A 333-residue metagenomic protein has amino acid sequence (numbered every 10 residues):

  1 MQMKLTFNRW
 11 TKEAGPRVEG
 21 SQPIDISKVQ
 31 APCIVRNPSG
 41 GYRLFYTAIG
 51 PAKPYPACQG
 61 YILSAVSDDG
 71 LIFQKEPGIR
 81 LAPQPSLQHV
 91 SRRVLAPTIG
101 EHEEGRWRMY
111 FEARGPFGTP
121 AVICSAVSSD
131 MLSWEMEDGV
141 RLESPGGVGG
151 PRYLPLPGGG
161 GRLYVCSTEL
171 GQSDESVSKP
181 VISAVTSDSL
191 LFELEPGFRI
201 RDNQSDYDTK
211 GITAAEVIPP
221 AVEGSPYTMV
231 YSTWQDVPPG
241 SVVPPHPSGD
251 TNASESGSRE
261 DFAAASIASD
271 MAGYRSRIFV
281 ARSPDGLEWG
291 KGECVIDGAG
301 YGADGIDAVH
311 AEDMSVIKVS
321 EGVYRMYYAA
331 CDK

Functional and structural regions predicted by a protein language model:
M1-R92, G100-G149, L154-K210, I218-D307 (+1 more regions): Beta-rich carbohydrate-recognition and catalytic domains
V94-T98, A215, E312-S315: A conserved donor-nucleotide-binding helix/loop in the catalytic core of Leloir-type glycosyltransferases
